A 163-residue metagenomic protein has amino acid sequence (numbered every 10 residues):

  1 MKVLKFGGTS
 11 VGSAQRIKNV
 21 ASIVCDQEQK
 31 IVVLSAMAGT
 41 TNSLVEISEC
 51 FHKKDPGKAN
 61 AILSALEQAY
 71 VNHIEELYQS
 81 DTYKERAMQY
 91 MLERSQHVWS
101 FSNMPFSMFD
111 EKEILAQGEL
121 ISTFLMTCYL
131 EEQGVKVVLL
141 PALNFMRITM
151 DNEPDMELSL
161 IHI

Functional and structural regions predicted by a protein language model:
M1-I161: Nucleotide/pyrophosphate-binding catalytic subdomain
